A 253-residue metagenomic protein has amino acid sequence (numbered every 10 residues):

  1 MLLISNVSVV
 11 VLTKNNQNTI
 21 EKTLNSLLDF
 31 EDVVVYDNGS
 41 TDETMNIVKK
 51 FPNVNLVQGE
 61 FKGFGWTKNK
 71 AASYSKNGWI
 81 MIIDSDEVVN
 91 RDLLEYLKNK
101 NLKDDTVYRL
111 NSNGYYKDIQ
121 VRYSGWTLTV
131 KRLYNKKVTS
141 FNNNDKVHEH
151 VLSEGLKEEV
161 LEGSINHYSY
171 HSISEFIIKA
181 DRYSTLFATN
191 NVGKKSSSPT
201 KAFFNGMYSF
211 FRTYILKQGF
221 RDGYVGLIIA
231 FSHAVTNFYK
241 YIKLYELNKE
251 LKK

Functional and structural regions predicted by a protein language model:
I4, D29-F30, S75-G78, L102-K103: Active-site acidic short loop of glycosyltransferases
N6-S8: Cell-envelope/extracellular polymer assembly enzymes that use nucleotide-activated donors
V10-D29: Short, well-formed alpha-helical segments that are part of the catalytic scaffolds of diverse glycosyltransferases
N18-E21, D42-K50, D92-L93: Acidic helix N-cap motif at the loop->helix transition within catalytic regions of sugar-transfer enzymes
S26, D37-N46, D84: A conserved acidic beta->alpha catalytic loop
M45-Y74: Conserved donor nucleotide-binding strand/loop of the catalytic core
W66-A72, W79, I83, N90-L251: Catalytic-site signature of metal-activated, phosphate-bearing donor transferases, centered on the GT-A/GT-A-like
